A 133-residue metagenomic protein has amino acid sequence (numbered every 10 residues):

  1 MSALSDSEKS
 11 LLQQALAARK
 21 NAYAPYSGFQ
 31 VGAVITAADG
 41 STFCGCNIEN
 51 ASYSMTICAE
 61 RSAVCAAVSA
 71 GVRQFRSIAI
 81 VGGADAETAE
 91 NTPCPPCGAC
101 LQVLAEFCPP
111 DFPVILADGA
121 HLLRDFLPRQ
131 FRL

Functional and structural regions predicted by a protein language model:
S2-N21, V72-L133: C-terminal binding/interaction regions
Y26-G28, T56, A105-C108: Solvent-exposed alpha-helices and their adjacent loops that cap or buttress functional pockets in soluble metabolic
G28-A37: Short beta-strand scaffold segments in enzyme catalytic cores
T36-A38, N47-I48: Histidine- and/or cysteine-centered catalytic micro-motif in compact active-site loops
S41-T42: Hydrophobic "anchor" residues
C46-S62: Compact, glycine-rich, soluble single-domain proteins
E60, A66-R73: Active-site- and interface-proximal helix/loop "cap" or "latch" segments in soluble metabolic and energy-transducing
